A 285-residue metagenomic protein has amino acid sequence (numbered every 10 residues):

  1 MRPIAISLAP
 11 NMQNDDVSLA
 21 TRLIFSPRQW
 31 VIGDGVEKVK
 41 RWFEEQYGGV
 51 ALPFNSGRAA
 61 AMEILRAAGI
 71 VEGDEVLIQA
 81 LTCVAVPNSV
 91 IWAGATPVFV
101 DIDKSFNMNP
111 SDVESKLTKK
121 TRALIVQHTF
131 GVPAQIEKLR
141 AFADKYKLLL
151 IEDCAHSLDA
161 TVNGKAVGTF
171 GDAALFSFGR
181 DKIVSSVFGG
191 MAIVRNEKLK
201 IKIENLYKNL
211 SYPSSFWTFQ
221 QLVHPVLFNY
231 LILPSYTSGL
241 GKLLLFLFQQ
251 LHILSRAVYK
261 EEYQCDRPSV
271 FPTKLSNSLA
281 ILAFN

Functional and structural regions predicted by a protein language model:
M1-A67, V71, A93, L117 (+3 more regions): Conserved PLP-binding active-site segment in aminotransferase class I/II-type PLP enzymes
G49-A51, D74-E75, F188-G189: Short active-site oxyanion
P53, I78-Q79, A192: Conserved SAM-binding loop
R66-T161: PLP-dependent aminotransferase-like
L158-N163, A173-N285: Active-site region of PLP-dependent enzymes
K165-G168: Short glycine-biased active-site loop of nucleotidyltransferases that positions the nucleotide triphosphate and helps
